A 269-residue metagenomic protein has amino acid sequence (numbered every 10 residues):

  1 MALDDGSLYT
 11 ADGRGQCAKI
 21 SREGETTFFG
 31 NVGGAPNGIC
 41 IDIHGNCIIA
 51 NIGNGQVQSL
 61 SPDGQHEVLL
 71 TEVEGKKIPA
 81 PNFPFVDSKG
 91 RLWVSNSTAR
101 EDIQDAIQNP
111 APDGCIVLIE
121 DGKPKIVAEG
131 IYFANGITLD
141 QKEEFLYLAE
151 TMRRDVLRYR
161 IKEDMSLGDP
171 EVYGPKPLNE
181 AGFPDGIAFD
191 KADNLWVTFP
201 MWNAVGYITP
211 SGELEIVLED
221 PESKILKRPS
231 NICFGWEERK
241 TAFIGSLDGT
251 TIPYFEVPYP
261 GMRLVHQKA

Functional and structural regions predicted by a protein language model:
M1-D5, V32-N51, Q56, E74-L92 (+5 more regions): Beta-rich, blade/repeat-based domains predominating in secreted/periplasmic proteins but also intracellular
M1-G15: Beta-strand-rich domains and repeat architectures in extracellular enzymes and scaffolds, especially beta-propellers
A11, A50, S95, A149 (+3 more regions): Residue-level marker for isolated small/hydroxyl-bearing positions within beta-strands of beta-sheet-rich domains
G13, I52-G53, E101-D113, T151-R154 (+2 more regions): Short, solvent-exposed loop/turn segments at conserved positions within beta-propeller repeat blades
Q16-A18, Q56-Q58, G114-V117, D155-L157 (+2 more regions): A short loop-to-beta-strand structural motif that recurs across blades of beta-propeller domains
G24-G30, E67-E74, K123-E129, D169-P177 (+1 more regions): A short beta-strand motif characteristic of beta-propeller blades
R154-Y159, P175-E215: Loop/turn-rich, solvent-exposed surfaces of beta-rich toroidal or solenoidal domains
Y159-S166, E256-L264: Short loop/turn segments immediately following beta-strands, especially the blade-tip and inter-blade linker loops
